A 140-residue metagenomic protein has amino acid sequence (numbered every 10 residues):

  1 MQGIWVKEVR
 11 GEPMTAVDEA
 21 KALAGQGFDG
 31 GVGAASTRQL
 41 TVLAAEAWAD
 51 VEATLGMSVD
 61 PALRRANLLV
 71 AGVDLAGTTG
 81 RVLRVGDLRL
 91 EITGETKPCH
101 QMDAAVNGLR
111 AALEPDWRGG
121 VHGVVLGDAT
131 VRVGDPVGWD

Functional and structural regions predicted by a protein language model:
M1-D140: Metal-cofactor-dependent catalytic cores
